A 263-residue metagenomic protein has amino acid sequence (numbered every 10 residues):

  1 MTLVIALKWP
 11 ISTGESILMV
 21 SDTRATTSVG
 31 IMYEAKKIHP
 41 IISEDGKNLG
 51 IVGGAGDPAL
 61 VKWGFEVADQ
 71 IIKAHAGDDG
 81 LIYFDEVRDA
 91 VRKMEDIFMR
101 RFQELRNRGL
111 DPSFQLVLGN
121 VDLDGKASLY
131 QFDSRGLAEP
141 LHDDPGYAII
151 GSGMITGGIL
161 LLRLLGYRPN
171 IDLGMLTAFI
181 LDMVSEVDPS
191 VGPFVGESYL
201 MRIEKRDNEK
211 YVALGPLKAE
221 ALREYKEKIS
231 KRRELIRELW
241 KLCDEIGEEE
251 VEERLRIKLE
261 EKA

Functional and structural regions predicted by a protein language model:
M1-G109, A138-A178, A213-A263: Conserved short S/T/G-enriched processing/targeting/catalytic segments and their helical context
T2-P10, E15-M19, S113-D122, S128-Y130 (+2 more regions): Short beta-strand scaffold segments in enzyme catalytic cores
D22, F102, F132-D133, S185: Short secondary-structure boundary micro-motifs
L105, R135-G136, V187-D188: Intrinsically disordered, low-complexity segments enriched in polar/charged residues with Gly/Pro, especially when
R108, D172-G174, E186-R202: Flexible, glycine/charged-enriched surface loops at secondary-structure junctions
D111-F114, V121-I149: Long, charge-patterned amphipathic alpha-helical coiled-coil/hairpin "stalk" segments used as oligomerization
L141-H142, L162, L181, G196-R202: A structural signal for small-residue-enriched, beta-sheet-centric alpha/beta enzyme cores and oligomeric scaffold folds
M183-V187, E204-Y211, A221-I229: Accessory, usually C-terminal, subdomains that scaffold auxiliary metal cofactors
